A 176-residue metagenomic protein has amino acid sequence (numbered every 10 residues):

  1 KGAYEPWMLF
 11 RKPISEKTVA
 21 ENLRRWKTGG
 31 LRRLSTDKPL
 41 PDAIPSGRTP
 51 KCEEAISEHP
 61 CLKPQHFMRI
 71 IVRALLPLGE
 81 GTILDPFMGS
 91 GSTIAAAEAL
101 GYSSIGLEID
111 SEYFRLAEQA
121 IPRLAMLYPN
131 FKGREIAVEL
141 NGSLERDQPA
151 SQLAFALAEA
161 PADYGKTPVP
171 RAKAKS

Functional and structural regions predicted by a protein language model:
K1-M126, F131, F155, A160-R171 (+1 more regions): Core catalytic lobe of class I
G133-L144: Post-kinase regulatory C-tail/linker adjacent to protein kinase catalytic domains
S151-Q152: Non-catalytic DNA-recognition/assembly elements of restriction-modification systems
